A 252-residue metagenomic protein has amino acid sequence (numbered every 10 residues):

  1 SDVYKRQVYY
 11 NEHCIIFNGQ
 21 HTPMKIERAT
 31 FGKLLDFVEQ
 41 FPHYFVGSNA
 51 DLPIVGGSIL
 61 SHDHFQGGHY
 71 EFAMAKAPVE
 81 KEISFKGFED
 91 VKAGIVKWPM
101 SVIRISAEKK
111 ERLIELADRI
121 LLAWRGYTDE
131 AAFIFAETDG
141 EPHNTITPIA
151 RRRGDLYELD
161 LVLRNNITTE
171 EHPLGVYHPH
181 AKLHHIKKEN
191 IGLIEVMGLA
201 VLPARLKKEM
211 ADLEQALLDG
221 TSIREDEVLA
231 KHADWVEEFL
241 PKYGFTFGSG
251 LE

Functional and structural regions predicted by a protein language model:
V3-Y4: Short, small-residue-biased leader/transition segments that mark boundaries at the very start of proteins
Y9-F17, V96-I103: Glycine-rich, often proline-containing surface loops adjacent to acidic residues and nearby aromatics that form
E12-H13, N18, G56-F72, E158-V162: Histidine-centered divalent-metal-coordination microenvironment in nucleic-acid enzymes
G19-V46: Helical scaffold of the NTase/Pol beta-like nucleotidyltransferase catalytic core
P42-L52, G56-S58, G67-L121, R125-T128: Catalytic or ion-translocation cores adjacent to nucleophile or general acid/base/metal-coordination motifs in diverse
Y44-G57, F133-P148: A short glycine-rich, hydrophobically flanked beta-strand micro-motif that places a catalytic Asp/Glu for divalent metal
A117-A132, A136-P142, A150-E158: Hard-cation-handling environments
D155-E252: Sequence termini and other peripheral, non-core segments
